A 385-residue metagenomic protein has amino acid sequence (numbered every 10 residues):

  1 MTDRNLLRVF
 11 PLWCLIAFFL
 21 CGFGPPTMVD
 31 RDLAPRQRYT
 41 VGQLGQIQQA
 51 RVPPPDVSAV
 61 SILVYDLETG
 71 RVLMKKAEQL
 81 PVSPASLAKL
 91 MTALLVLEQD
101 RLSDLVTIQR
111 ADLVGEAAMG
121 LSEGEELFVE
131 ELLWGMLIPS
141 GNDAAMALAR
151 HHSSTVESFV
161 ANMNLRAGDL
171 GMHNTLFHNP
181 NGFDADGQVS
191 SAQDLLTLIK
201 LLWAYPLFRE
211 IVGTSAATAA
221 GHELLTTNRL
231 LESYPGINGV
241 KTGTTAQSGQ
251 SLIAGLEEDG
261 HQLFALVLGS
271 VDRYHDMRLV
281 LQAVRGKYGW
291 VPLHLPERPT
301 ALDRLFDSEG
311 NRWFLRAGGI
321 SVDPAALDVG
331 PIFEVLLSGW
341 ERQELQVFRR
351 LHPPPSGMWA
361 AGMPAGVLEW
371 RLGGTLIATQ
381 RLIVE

Functional and structural regions predicted by a protein language model:
M1-T2, M136, P354, L372: Soluble, non-transmembrane domains of envelope/secretory-pathway proteins that act on or interact with carbohydrate
T2-P11: Bacterial N-terminal signal peptides that target proteins for export
L6, L15-I16, R298: Conserved, single-site charged/polar hotspot
P11-G22: Bacterial N-terminal signal peptides
G22-T40, G330-Q343: Short, compositionally biased leader-like segments
P25-Q193, T197-P206: Active-site-adjacent loops and short helices of periplasmic peptidoglycan-processing enzymes
H173-L176, D184-V189, Q193-E385: Domain-terminus/edge residues, biased toward the C-terminal soluble/receptor-binding domains of extracytoplasmic
